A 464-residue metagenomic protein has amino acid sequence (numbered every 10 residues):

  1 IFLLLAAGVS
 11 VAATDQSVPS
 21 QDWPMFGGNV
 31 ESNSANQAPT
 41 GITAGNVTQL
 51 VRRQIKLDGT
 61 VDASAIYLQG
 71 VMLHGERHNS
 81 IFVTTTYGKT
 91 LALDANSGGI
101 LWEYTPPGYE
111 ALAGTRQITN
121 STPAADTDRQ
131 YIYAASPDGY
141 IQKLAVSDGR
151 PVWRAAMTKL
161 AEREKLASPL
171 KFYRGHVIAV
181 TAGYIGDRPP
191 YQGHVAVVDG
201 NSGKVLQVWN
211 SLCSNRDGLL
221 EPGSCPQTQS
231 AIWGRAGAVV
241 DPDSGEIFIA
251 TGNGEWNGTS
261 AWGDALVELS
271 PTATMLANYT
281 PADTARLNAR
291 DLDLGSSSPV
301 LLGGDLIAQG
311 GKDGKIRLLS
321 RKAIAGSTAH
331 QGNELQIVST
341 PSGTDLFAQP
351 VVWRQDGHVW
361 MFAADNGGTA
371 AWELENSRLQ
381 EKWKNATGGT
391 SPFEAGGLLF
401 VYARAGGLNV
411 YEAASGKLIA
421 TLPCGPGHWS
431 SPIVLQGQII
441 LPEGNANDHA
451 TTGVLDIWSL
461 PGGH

Functional and structural regions predicted by a protein language model:
I1-G8: Bacterial N-terminal signal peptides
A12-H464: Noncatalytic, solvent-exposed loop/strand surfaces of beta-propeller-type extracellular/periplasmic domains
